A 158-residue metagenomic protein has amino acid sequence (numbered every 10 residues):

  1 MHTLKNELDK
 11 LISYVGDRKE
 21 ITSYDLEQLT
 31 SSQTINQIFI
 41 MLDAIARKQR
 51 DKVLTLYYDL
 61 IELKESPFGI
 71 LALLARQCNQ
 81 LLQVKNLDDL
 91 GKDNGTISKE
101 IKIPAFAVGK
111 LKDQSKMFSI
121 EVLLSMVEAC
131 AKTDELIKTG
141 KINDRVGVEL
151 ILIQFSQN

Functional and structural regions predicted by a protein language model:
M1-N158: Conserved beta/loop motifs at nucleotide-recognition and modification sites
